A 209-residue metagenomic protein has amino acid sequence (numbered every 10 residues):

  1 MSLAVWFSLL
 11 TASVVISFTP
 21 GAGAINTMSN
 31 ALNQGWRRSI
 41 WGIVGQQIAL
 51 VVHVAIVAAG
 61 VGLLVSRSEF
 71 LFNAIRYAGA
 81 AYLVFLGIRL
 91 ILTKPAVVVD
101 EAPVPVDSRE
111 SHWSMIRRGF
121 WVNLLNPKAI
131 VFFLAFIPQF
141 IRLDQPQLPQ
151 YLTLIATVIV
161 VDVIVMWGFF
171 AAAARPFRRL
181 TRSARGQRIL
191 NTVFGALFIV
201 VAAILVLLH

Functional and structural regions predicted by a protein language model:
L3-N73, F133-I159, G168-A172, R178: Juxtamembrane transmembrane-helix termini in multi-pass membrane transport proteins
A4, E110-M115, P127: Juxtamembrane cytosolic amphipathic helices that cap and anchor the N-termini of specific transmembrane helices
G21, N126, G195: Short, conserved phosphate/pyrophosphate- and ester-handling motifs at nucleotide-, phospho-/glycolipid
W36-V44, G119-W121, S183-G186: Juxtamembrane helix-capping/reentrant segments at transmembrane boundaries
R67-V98, D162-F169, A173, R178-H209: Selective transmembrane alpha-helices of multi-pass membrane proteins
L92-S111: Flexible cytoplasmic inter-helical loops of multi-pass small-molecule transporters
G119, L125-K128: Selected transmembrane alpha-helices and immediately adjacent juxtamembrane segments of polytopic inner-membrane
